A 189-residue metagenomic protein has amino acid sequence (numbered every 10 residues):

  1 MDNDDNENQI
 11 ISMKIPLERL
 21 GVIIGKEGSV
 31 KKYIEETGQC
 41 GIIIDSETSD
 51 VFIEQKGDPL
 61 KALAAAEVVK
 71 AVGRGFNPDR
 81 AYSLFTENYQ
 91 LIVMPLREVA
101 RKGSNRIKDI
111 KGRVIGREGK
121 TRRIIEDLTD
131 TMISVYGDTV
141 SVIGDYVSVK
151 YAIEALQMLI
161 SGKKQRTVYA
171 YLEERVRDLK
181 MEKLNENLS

Functional and structural regions predicted by a protein language model:
M1-S189: RNA-contacting regions in translation and RNA-metabolism proteins, encompassing KH/S1 modules where present
